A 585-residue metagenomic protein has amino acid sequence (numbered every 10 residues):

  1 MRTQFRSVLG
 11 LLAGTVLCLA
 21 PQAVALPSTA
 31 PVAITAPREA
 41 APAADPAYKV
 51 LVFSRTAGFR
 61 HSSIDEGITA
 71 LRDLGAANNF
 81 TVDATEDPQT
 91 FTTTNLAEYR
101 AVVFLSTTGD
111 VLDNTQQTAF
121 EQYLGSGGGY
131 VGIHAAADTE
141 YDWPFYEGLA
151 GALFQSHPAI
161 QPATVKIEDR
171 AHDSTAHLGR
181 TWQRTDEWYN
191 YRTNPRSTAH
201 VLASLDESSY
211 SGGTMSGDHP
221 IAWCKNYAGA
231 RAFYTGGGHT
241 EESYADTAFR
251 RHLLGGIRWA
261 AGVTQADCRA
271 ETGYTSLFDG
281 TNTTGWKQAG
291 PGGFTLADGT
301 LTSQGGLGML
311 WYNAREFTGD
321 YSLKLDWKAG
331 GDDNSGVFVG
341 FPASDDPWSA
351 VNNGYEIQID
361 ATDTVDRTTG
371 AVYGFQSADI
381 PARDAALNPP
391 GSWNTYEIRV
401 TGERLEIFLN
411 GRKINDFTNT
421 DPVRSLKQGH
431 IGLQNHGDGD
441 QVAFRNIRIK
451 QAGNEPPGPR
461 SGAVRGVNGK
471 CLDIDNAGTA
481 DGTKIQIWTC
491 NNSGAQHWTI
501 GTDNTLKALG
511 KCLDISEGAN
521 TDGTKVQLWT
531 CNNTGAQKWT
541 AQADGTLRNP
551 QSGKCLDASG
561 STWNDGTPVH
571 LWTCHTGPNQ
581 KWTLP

Functional and structural regions predicted by a protein language model:
M1-A30: Secretory targeting and sorting signals
P31-P37, A44-Y48, S62, D73 (+4 more regions): Extracellular ligand-binding/catalytic regions of CAZymes and related secreted enzymes and adhesion modules
L51-R55, F59-D138: Helical hinge/lid and interdomain linker segments adjacent to catalytic or ligand-binding clefts that mediate domain
F104, G109-L178: A glycine-rich, often tryptophan-bearing local segment used as a flexible ligand/cofactor-contacting loop or short
A152, S156-G229: Catalytic beta-strand/loop cores that center a nucleophilic Ser/Cys/Thr and support acyl-enzyme chemistry
Q155, R269-E455: Carbohydrate-interacting regions of secretory-pathway proteins
S335-D345, T483-T489, T524-T530, P568-T573: Aromatic-rich beta-strand patches that line glycan-recognition/binding surfaces of extracellular proteins
E455-T479, G494-T521, G535-W563, K581-P585: Extracellular glycan-recognition/adhesion modules and their associated mucin-like linkers
